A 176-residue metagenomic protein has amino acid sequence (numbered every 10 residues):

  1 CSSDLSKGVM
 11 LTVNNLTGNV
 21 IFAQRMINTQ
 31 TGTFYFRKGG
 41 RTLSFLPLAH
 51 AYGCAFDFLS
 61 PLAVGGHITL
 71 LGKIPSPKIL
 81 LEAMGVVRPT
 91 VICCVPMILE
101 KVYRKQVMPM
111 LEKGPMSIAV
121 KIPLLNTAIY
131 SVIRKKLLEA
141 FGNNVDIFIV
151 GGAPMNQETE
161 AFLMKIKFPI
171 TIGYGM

Functional and structural regions predicted by a protein language model:
C1-F22: Conserved AMP-binding A3 loop
C1-L5, T42, P47, I92 (+2 more regions): Conserved S/T- and glycine-rich ATP-binding loop of Class I adenylate-forming
L5, V9, C54, A153 (+1 more regions): Gly/Ser/Thr-rich helix-start
L11, C94, M155: A conserved hydrophobic position in a structured secondary element of the catalytic/binding core that shapes
T17-R41, L48-K136, N144, K165 (+1 more regions): Conserved AMP-binding/adenylation subdomain of ANL enzymes
M97, G151-T159, T171-M176: Conserved A3 ("GATE") glycine/threonine-rich loop of ANL adenylate-forming enzymes
E139: Serine-hydrolase catalytic core
